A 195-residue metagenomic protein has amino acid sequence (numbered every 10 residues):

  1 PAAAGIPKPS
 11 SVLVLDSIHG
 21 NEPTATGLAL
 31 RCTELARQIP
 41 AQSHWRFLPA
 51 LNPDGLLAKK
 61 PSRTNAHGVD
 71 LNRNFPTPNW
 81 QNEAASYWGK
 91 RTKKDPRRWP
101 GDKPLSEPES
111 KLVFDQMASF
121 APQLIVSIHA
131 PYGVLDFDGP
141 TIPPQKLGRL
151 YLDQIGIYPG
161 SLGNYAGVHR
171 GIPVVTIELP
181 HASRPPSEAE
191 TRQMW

Functional and structural regions predicted by a protein language model:
P1, K111-V113, L162: A generic local structural motif
P1, V14-L15, V174-E178: Active-site-proximal beta-strand elements of phosphoester/diester hydrolases
P1-K8: Short beta-strand-to-loop junctions in surface cap/lid or active-site-entrance loops
K8-L15, E22-I155, P186: Active-site/substrate-binding loop(s) of hydrolase catalytic cores
G20-T24, L57-K59, N164-G167, V175: Short, electropositive, low-hydrophobicity segments enriched in small/polar residues
V134-D138, K146-L147, P159-W195: Active-site-adjacent mobile loop/cap segments within catalytic or ligand-binding domains
